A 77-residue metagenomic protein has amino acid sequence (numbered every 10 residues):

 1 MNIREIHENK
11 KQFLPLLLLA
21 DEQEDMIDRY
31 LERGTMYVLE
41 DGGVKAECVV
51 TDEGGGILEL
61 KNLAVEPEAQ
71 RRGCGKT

Functional and structural regions predicted by a protein language model:
R4-N62, E66-P67: Acetyl-CoA-dependent GNAT
R71-T77: Conserved acetyl-CoA-binding loop-helix of GNAT-fold acetyltransferases
